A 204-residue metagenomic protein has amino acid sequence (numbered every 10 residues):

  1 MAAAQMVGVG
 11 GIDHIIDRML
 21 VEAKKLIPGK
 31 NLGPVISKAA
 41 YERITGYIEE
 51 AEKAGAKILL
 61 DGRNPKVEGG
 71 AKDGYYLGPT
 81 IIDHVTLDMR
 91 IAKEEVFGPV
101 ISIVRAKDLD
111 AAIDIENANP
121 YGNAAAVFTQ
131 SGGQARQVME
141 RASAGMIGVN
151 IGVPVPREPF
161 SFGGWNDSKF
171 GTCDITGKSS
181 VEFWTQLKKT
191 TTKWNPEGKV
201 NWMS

Functional and structural regions predicted by a protein language model:
G8-V9, K24-P28, G69-S204: Conserved C-terminal structural/oligomerization subdomain of aldehyde/semialdehyde dehydrogenase
I12-R18, E22: Terminal amphipathic helices with adjacent charged low-complexity linkers/tails
M19, Y47, A135-V138: Aromatic/hydrophobic pocket-lining residues that form π-stacking "cages" and hydrophobic walls in ligand
K25, G55-V67: Short secondary-structure junctions
V35-T45: Short beta-strand to alpha-helix junction loop
I36, L59-G62, V127: Short beta-strand segments
